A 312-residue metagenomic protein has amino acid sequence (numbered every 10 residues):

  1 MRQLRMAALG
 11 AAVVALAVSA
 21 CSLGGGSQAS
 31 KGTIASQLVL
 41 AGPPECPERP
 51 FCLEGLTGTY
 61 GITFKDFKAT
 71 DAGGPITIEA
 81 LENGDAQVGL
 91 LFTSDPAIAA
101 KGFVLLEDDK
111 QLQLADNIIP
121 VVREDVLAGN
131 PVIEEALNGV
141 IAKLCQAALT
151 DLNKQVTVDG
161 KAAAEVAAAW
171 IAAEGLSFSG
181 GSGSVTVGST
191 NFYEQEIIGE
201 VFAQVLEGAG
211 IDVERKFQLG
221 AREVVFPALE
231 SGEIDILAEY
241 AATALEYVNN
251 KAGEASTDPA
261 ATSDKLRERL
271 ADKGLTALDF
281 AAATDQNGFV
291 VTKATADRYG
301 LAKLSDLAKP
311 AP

Functional and structural regions predicted by a protein language model:
M1-G10: Bacterial N-terminal signal peptides that target proteins for export
A15-A20: C-terminal motif of bacterial Sec signal peptides marking the signal peptidase cleavage site
S22-G25: Bacterial signal peptide processing site
Q28-L38, R123-A128, E135-A147, A260-P312: A conserved helix-loop-strand patch within extracytoplasmic ligand-binding domains of the periplasmic binding
S30-I78, K161-E165, S184-R215, L219 (+1 more regions): Bilobed "Venus flytrap"/periplasmic-binding protein-like clamshell domains and structurally analogous long
E45-F51, D116, P131, E135-V185 (+1 more regions): An extracytoplasmic/periplasmic, membrane-proximal ligand-sensing/linker region
E79-L105, A238-G253, T262-L266: A ligand-binding cleft/hinge motif common to bilobed small-molecule-binding domains
F226-A283: N-terminal segment of the mature folded domain
